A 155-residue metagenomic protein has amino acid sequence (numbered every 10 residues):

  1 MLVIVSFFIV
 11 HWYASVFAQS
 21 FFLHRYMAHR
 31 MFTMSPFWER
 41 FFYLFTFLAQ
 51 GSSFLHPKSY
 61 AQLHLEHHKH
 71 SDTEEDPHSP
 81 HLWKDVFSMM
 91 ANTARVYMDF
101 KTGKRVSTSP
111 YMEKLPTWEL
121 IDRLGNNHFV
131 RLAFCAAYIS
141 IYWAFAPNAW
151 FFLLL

Functional and structural regions predicted by a protein language model:
M1-L155: Non-catalytic, topology-defining segments of multipass membrane proteins
